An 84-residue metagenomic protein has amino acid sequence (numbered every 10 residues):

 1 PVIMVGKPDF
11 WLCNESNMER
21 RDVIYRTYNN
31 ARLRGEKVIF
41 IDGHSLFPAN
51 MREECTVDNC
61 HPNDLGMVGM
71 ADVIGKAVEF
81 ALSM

Functional and structural regions predicted by a protein language model:
P1-V2, E36: A short helix->loop->beta-strand "cap" motif at the edges of active sites that frequently abuts
M4-G6: Structural beta-sheet core signal
W11-M84: Catalytic His-Asp segment of secreted/periplasmic serine-dependent ester chemistry enzymes
